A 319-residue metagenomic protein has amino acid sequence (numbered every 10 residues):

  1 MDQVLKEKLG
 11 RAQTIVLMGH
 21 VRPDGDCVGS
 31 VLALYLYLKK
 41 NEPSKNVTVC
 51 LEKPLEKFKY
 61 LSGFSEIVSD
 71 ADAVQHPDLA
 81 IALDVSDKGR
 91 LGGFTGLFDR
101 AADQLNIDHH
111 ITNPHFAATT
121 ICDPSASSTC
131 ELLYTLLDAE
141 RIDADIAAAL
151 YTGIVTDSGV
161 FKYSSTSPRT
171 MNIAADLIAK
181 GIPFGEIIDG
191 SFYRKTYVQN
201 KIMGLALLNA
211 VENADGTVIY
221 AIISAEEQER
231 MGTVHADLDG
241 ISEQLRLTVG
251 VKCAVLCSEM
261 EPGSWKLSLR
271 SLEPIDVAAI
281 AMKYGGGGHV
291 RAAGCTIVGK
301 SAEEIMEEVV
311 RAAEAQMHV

Functional and structural regions predicted by a protein language model:
D2-G19, G29-K59, A73-L79, G159-Y284 (+1 more regions): Hydrophobic helix-and-loop "lid/oligomerization" segment in the mid-to-C-terminal part of catalytic domains
M18, R22, A82, N106-I107 (+1 more regions): Generic enzyme active-site microenvironment
V21-P23, V85-K88, H110-T112, A225-E226 (+1 more regions): Short glycine-rich anion-binding loops that position phosphate/pyrophosphate groups of nucleotides and phosphorylated
D24-V28: Short N-terminal binding/cap micro-motifs at the start of the first secondary-structure element
S30-A33, S62-S65, F94-F98, T119-C122 (+2 more regions): Short, glycine/charged-enriched secondary-structure capping and boundary segments
S62-F64, D70-T119: Active-site cofactor/cluster-binding pocket
D72-Q75, G96-D99, N113-P114, I142-A144 (+3 more regions): Solvent-exposed alpha-helices and their adjacent loops that cap or buttress functional pockets in soluble metabolic
I107-A174: Short alpha-helices
